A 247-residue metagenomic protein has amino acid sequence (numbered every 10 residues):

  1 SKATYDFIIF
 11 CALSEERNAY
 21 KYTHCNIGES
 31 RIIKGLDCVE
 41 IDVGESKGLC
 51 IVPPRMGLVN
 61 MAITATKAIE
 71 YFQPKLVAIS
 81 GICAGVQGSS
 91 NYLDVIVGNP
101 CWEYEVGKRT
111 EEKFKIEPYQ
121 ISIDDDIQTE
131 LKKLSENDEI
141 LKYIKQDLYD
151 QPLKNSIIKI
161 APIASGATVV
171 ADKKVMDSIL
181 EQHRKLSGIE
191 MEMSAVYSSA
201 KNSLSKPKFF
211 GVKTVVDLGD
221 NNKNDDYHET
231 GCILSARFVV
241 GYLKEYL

Functional and structural regions predicted by a protein language model:
S1-L247: Intrinsic-disorder/coil detector with helix-boundary
